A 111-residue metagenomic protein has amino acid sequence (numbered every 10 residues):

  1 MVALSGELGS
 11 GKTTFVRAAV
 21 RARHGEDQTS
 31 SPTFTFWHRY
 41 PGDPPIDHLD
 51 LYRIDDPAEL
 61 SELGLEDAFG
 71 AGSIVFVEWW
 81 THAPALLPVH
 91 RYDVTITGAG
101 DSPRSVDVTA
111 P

Functional and structural regions predicted by a protein language model:
M1-A3: Short hydrophobic/aromatic beta-strand immediately N-terminal to the Walker A/P-loop
S5-E7: P-loop (Walker A) phosphate-binding loop of NTP-binding proteins
K12: Conserved lysine of the Walker
G25-P41: Short beta-strand-centered segment that lines the nucleotide-binding/catalytic pocket of NTP-utilizing
H48-D56: Switch II (G3) loop of P-loop NTPases
D55-P111: Short phosphate-coordinating micro-motif centered on Lys-Gly-acidic
